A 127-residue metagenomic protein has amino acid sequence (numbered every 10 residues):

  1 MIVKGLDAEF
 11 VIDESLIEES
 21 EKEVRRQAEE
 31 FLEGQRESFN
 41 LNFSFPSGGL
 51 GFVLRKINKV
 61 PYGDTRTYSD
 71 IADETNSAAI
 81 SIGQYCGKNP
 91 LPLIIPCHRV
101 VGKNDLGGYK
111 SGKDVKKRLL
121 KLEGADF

Functional and structural regions predicted by a protein language model:
M1-S77, F127: Basic nucleic-acid-binding alpha-helical/helix-turn surface characteristic of O6-alkylguanine DNA
K56-V60, Y85, L122: Short amphipathic alpha-helical elements of helix-turn-helix/winged-helix folds
I57, I71, C97-H98, L119: Residue-level signal for inorganic ion chemistry
T65, I94, K110: Short aromatic/basic micro-patch
L93-G102: Short Lys/Arg-enriched helix C-cap and helix-to-coil transition segments that create basic nucleic-acid-contact patches
N104-F127: …primarily DNA-binding HTH/wHTH and HhH modules…
